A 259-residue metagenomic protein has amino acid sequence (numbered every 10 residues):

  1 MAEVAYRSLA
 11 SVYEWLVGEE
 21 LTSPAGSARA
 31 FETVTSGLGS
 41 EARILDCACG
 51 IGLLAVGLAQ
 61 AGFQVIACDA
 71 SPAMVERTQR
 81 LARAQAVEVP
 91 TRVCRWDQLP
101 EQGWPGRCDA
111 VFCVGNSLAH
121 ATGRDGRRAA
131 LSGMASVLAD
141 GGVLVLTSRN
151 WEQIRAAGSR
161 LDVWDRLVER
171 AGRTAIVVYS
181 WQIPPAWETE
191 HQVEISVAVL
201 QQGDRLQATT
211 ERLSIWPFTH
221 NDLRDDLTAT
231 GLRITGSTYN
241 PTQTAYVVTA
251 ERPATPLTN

Functional and structural regions predicted by a protein language model:
M1-S40: Conserved class I S-adenosyl-L-methionine
A48-G50: Class I SAM-dependent methyltransferase "Motif I" SAM/SAH-binding loop
L53-L99: Class I SAM-dependent methyltransferase SAM/SAH-binding core
E101-A110: A short acidic, Gly/Pro-enriched loop at the edge of an enzyme's catalytic core that lines a small-molecule cofactor
R128-D140: A short glycine-rich, Lys/Arg-flanked "PGG" loop and its adjoining helix->strand segment in the class I
G141-S148: Conserved beta-strand signature within the Rossmann-like core of class I S-adenosyl-L-methionine
S148-H220: SAM-dependent methyltransferase
W216-N259: C-terminal lobe and adjacent flexible extensions of AdoMet/dcAdoMet transferase-like proteins
